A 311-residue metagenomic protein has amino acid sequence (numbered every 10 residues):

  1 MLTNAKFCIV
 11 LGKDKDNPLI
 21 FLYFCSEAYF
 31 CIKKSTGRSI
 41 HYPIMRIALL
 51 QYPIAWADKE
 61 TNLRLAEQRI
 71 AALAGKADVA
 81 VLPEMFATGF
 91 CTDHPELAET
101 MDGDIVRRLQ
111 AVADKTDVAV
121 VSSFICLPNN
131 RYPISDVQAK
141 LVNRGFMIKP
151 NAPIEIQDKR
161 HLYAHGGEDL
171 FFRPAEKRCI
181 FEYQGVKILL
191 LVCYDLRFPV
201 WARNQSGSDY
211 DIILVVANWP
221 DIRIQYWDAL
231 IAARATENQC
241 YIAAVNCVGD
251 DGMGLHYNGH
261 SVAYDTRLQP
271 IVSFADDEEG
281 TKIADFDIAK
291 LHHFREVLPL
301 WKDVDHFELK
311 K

Functional and structural regions predicted by a protein language model:
L2, K15-D16, A28: Cationic, amphipathic, low-complexity segments that mediate targeting or membrane/lipid association
Y29-I44: Short, Lys/Arg-enriched N-terminal segments with co-localized hydrophobic residues within the first ~10-30 amino acids
M45-D58, I156-D158, K187-D195, L214: Active-site-proximal beta-strand elements of phosphoester/diester hydrolases
K59, E67-P150, P220-R234, C240: Cys-nucleophile CN-hydrolase/nitrilase-fold catalytic domain and related Cys-dependent amidase chemistry that acts on
E99, R131-S208, I222-A229, H293-L300 (+1 more regions): Active-site catalytic loop in hydrolytic enzyme cores
G103-S122, R197-G280: CN hydrolase (nitrilase-like) catalytic-core segments centered on the catalytic cysteine and neighboring Lys/Glu
F124, R144-M147, C179, S261-A263 (+1 more regions): Short beta-strand scaffold segments in enzyme catalytic cores
